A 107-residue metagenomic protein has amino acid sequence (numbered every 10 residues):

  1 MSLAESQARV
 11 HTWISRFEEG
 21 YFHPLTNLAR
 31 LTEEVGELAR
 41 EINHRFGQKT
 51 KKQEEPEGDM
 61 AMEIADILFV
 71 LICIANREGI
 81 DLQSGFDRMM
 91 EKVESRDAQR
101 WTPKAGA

Functional and structural regions predicted by a protein language model:
M1-I64, L68-A107: Flexible "arm" and connector segments at domain edges
